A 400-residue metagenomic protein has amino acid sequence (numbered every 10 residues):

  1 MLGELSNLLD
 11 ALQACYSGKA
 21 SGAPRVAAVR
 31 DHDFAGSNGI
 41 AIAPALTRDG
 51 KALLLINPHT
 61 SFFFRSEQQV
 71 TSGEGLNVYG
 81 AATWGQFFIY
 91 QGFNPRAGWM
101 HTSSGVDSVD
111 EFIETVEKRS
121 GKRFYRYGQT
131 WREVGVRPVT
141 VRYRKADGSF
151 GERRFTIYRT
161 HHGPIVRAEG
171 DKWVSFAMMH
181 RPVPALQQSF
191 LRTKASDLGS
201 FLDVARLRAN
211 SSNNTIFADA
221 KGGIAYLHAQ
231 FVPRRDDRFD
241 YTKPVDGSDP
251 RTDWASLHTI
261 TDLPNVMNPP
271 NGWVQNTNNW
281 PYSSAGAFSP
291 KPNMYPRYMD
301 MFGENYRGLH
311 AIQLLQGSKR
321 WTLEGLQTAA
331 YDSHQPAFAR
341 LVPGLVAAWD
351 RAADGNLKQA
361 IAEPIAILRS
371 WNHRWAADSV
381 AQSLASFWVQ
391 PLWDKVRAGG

Functional and structural regions predicted by a protein language model:
M1, I365, A381, A385-W388: Mature extracellular/secreted ectodomains of secretory-pathway proteins
M1-I361, S370-A377: Mature extracytoplasmic enzyme cores
S383-G400: Charged, long alpha-helical assembly modules
